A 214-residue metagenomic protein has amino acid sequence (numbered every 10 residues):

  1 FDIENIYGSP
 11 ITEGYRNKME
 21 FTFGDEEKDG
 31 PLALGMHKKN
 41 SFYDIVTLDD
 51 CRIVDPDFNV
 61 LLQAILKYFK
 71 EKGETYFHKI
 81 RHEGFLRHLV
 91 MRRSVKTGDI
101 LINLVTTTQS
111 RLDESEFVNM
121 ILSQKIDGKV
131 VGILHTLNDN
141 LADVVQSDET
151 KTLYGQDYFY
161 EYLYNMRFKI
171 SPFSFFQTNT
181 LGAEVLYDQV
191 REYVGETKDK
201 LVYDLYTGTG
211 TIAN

Functional and structural regions predicted by a protein language model:
F1-N214: Accessory RNA-recognition modules of RNA-modification enzymes
